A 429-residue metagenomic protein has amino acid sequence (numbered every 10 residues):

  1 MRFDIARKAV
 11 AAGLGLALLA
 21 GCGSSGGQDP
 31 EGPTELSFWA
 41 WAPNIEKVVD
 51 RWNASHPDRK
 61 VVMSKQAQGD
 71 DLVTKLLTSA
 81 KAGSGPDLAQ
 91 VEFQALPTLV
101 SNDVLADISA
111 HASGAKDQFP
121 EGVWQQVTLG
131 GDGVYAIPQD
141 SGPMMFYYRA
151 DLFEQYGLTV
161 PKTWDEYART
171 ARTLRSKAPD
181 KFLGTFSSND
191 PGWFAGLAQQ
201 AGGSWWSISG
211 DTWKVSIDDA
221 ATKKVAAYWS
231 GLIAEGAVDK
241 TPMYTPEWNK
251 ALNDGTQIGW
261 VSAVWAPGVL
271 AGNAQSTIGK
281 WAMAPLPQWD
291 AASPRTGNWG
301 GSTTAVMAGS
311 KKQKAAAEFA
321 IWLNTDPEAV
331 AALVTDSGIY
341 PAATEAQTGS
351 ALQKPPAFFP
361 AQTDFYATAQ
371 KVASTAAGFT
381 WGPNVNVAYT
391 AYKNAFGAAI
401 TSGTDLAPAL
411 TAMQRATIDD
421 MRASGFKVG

Functional and structural regions predicted by a protein language model:
R2-T98, H111-D117, T241, D290 (+3 more regions): Conserved N-terminal structural module of periplasmic/extracytoplasmic solute-binding proteins
T78, P86-D87, K116-L152, F182 (+2 more regions): A structural signal for short loop-to-beta-strand junctions that line the ligand-binding cleft of periplasmic/secreted
A80-V91, V104, A178-K181, D254-A263: Alpha-to-beta junction loops
F93-M144, L197-A198, K280-A284, G429: Hinge/lid segment of periplasmic solute-binding proteins
G133-Q139, M144, D165-V215, A221 (+1 more regions): Extracytoplasmic/periplasmic solute-binding protein
E154, K371-G429: Conserved C-terminal helix/tail region of periplasmic/extracytoplasmic solute-binding proteins
A171, T212-P242, L286: Glycine-centered hinge/linker elements that transmit conformational signals in sensory and ligand-binding systems
W265-T277, W289-A391, V428: C-terminal lobe and pocket-closing loops of periplasmic/extracytoplasmic Venus-flytrap solute-binding proteins
